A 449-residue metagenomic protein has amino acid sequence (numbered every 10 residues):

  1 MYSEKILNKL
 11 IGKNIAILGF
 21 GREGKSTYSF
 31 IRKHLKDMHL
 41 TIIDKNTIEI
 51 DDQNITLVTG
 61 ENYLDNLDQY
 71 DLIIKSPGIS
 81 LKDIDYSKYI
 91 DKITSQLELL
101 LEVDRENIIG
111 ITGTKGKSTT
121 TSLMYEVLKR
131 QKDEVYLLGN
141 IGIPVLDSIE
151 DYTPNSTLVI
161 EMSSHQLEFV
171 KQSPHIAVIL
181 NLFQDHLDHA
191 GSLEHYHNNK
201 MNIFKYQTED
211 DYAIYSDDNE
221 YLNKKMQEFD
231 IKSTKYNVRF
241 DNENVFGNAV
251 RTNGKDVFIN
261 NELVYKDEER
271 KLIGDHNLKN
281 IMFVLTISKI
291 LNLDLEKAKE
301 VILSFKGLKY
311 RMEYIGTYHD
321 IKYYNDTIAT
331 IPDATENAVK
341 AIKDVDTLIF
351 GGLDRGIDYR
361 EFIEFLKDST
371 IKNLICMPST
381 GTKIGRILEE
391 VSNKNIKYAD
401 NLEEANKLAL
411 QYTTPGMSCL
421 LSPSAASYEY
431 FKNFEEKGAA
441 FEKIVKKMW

Functional and structural regions predicted by a protein language model:
M1-G110, E296, L303, R311-E313 (+1 more regions): Short, basic phosphate-binding NTP loop
I6-A16, S26-F30, H34, E134 (+1 more regions): Nucleotide phosphate-binding/pyrophosphate-handling subdomain across enzymes that bind or process nucleotide phosphates
G21, N46, I141, D218-N219 (+1 more regions): Residues in the short beta-alpha loop(s) of Rossmann-like NAD(P)-binding domains
S29-K33, L64-Y70, P77-S233, K407-L410 (+1 more regions): Phosphate-binding loop of NTP-binding sites
L40-K45, A213-D217, I349-F350, T370-S379: Short internal beta-strands
P77-S80, G116, S164-H165, Q184-D185 (+6 more regions): Short glycine-rich anion-binding loops that position phosphate/pyrophosphate groups of nucleotides and phosphorylated
E361-M417: C-terminal helical cap/extension that packs against the catalytic core of soluble nucleotide-cofactor enzymes
